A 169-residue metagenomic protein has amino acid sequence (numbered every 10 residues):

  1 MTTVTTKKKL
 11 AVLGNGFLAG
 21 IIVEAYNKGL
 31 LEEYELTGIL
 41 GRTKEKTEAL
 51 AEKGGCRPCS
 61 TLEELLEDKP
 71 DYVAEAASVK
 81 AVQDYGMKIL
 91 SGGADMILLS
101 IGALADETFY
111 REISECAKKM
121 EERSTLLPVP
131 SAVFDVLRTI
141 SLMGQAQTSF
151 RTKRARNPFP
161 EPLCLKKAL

Functional and structural regions predicted by a protein language model:
T5-L10: Extreme N-terminal starter segment of soluble prokaryotic enzymes
A11-I22: Glycine-rich adenosine-cofactor-binding loop
L30-L50: NAD(P)-binding Rossmann-fold cofactor-contacting core
C56, G92-A94, K119-E122: A short helix->loop->beta-strand "cap" motif at the edges of active sites that frequently abuts
S60-S91, A103-E107: Beta-loop-alpha module in the N-terminal Rossmann-like domain of NAD(P)-dependent dehydrogenases, especially those
E75, L98, S124-P128: General beta-strand structural signal in soluble alpha/beta enzymes
I101-E122: Rossmann-fold NAD(P)-binding glycine/threonine-rich loop
E122-L169: Conserved anion/nucleotide-ligand pocket segment
